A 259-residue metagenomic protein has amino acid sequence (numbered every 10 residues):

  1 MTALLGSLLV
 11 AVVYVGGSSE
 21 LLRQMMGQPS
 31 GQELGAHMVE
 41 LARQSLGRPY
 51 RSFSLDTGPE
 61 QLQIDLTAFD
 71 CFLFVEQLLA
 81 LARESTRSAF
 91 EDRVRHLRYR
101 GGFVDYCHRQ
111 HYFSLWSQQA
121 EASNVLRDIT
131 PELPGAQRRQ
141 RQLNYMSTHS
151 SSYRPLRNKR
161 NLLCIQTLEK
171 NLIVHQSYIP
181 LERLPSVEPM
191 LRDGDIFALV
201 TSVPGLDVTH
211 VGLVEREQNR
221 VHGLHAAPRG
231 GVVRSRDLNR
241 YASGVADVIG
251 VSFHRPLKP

Functional and structural regions predicted by a protein language model:
L4-Y14: Hydrophobic alpha-helical targeting segments used for export or membrane insertion
Y14-L73: Cationic-aromatic interfacial patches
R48-I173, R192, A198, R216 (+1 more regions): Acidic/His-rich structured neighborhood in mature extracellular/periplasmic domains
Q176-V187, T201: Short alpha-helix capping/helix-loop boundary micro-motifs
S186-M190, L206: Short, surface-exposed secondary-structure edge patches
D195-P259: C-terminal soluble interaction/assembly domains
